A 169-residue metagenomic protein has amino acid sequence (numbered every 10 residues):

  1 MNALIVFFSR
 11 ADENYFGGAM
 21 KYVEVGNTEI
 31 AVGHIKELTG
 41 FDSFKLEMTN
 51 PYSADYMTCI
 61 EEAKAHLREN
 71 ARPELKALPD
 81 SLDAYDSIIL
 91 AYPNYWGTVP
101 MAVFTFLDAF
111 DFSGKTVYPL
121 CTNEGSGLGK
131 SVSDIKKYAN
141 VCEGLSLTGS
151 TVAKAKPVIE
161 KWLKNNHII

Functional and structural regions predicted by a protein language model:
M1-S87, G97-T98, F104, P157-I169: N-terminal beta1-alpha1-beta2 submodule of the flavodoxin-like/Rossmannoid cofactor-binding fold
D42-F44, A139-T148: Short beta-strand elements in bilobed, periplasmic/extracellular small-molecule ligand-binding domains
L82, D108-G114: Short, conserved loop/helix-junction motifs that constitute active-site signature segments in enzyme catalytic cores
Y85-D86, G114, A139: Short, well-ordered alpha-helix to beta-strand connector turns
Y92-P93: Glycine-rich, N-terminal phosphate-binding loop of Rossmann-like dinucleotide-binding domains
G125-Y138: Glycine-rich, charge-decorated loop segments at or immediately adjacent to ligand/cofactor-binding or catalytic sites
G129, T151-K156: Short, charged, surface-exposed secondary-structure boundary motifs
